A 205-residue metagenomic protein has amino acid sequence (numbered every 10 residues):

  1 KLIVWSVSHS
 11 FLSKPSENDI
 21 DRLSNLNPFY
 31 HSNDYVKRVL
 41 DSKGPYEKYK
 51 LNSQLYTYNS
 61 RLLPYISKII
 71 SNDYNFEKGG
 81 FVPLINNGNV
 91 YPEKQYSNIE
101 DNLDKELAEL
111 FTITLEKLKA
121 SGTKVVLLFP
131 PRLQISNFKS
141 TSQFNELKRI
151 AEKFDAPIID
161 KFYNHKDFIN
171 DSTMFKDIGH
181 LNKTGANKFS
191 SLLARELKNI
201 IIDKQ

Functional and structural regions predicted by a protein language model:
K1-H9: Acidic beta-strand-to-loop metal/phosphate-binding motif
I3, V125-L127, N182: Buried hydrophobic packing residues in well-ordered domains
V7, I20-T123: Secreted/periplasmic serine-hydrolase-like ester/acetyl group-modifying domain
F11-P15, Y65, Q134-N137: Short catalytic/ligand-binding loop motif for oxyanion handling, primarily in non-cytosolic enzymes, centered on
D101-E109, F138-T141, G179-K188: Soluble non-cytosolic domains of exported or imported proteins
F111-L115, K148, A194: Generic structural signal for well-ordered alpha-helices, preferentially at hydrophobic/aromatic core positions
T123, F129-G179: Extended hydrophobic/aromatic segments used for targeting, binding, or gating
F175-Q205: Histidine-centered active-site loop/cap adjacent to the catalytic His in serine esterases/O-acetyl transfer systems
